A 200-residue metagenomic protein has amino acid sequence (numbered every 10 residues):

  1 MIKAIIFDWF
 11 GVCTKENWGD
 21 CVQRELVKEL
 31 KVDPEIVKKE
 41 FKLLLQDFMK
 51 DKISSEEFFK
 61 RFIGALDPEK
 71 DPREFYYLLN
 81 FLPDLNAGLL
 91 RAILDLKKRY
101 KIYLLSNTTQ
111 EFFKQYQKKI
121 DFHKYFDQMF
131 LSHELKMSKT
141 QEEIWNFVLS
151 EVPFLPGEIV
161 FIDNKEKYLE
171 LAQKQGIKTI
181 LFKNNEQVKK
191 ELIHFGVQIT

Functional and structural regions predicted by a protein language model:
M1-E40, K174-Q175: Active-site neighborhood of HAD-like aspartate-dependent phosphohydrolases
I6, K15, Y103-N107, D163: Short beta-strand segments
D8-G11, D51, L104, M129 (+1 more regions): Generic structural signal for small/hydrophobic residues in well-ordered secondary structure, especially within
C21-E25, L43, E57, R61 (+6 more regions): Alpha-helical elements of Rossmann-like donor-binding domains used by nucleotide-donor carbohydrate transfer enzymes
L30-K42, D67-L78, L155, V197-T200: Short, surface-exposed acidic
D47-F75: A metal-dependent, Asp-based hydrolase signature
G64, R73-Y103, K114, E142: Short, acidic loop-to-helix structural element flanking the phosphoryl-transfer center in phosphate-processing enzymes
T109, K114-T200: Asp-based, Mg2+/Mn2+-dependent phosphohydrolase catalytic module
